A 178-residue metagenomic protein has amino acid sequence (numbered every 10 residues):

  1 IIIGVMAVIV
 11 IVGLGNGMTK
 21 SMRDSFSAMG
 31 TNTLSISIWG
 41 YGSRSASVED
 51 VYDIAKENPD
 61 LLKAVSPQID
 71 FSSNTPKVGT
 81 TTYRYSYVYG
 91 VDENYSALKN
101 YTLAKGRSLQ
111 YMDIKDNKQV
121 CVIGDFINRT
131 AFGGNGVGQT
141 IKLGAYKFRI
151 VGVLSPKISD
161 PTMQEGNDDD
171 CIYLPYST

Functional and structural regions predicted by a protein language model:
I1-G17: Short, strongly hydrophobic transmembrane alpha-helices
G4, S27-A28, K142: Arginine/glycine-rich "motif VI" loop of SF2 helicases in the C-terminal RecA-like domain
V5, N74-T75, I158: Generic signal for short, ordered secondary-structure residues within or immediately flanking folded domains
I11, G15, F26-A28, N117 (+1 more regions): Amphipathic, positively biased hydrophobic alpha-helical segments used for protein targeting and membrane insertion
G15-Y87, N94-A97, Y111-M112, R129: Hydrophobic, regular-secondary-structure patches
I69, T81-T178: Hydrophobic secondary-structure segments that place a key small or acidic residue at a functional site
